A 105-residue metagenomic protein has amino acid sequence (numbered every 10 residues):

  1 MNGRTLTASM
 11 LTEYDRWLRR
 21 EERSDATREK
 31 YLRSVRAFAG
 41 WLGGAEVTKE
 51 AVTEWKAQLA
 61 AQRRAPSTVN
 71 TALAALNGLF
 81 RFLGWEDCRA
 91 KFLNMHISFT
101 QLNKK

Functional and structural regions predicted by a protein language model:
M1-A8, L73, N77: A positively charged, amphipathic N-terminal helix/segment that binds anionic biomolecules
T12-K105: N-terminal core-binding DNA-recognition domain of tyrosine recombinases/integrases
